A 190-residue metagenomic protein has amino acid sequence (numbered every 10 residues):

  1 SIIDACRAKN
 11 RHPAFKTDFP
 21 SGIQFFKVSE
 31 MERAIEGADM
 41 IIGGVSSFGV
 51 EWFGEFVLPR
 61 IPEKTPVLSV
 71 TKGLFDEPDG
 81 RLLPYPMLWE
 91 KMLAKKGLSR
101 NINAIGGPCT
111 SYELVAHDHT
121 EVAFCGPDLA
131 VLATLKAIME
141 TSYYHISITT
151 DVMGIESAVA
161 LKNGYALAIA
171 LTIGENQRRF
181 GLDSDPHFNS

Functional and structural regions predicted by a protein language model:
S1, K72, P127: Cofactor-binding loop segments of dinucleotide-utilizing enzymes, especially the Rossmann-like FAD- and NAD(P)+-binding
S1-D18, I23-F26, F56, I61 (+1 more regions): NAD(P)+-binding Rossmann beta1-loop-alpha1 motif at the extreme N-terminus of oxidoreductases
I2, G49-V50, V131: Short phosphate-engaging motifs
R7, I35-E36, E140: Alpha-helix boundary recognition
R7-R11, A94, T172: A generic structural signal for secondary-structure junctions that act as hinges or helix/strand caps at the edges
K9-F15, P86-M87, T120-A123, G164-L167: Short, hinge-like loop/turn segments at secondary-structure boundaries
F26-E36, M40-H119, L135: Rossmann-like NAD(P)(H) cofactor-binding subdomain of soluble oxidoreductases
R60, K95-N101, H119-S190: Internal alpha-helical scaffold of NAD(P)-dependent oxidoreductase catalytic cores
